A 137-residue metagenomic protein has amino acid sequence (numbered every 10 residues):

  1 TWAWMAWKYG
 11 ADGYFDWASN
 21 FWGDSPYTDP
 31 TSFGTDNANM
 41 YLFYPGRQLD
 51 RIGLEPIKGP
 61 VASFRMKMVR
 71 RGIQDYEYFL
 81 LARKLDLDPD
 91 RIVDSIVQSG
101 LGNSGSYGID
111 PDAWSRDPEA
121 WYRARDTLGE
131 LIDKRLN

Functional and structural regions predicted by a protein language model:
T1-P26: Catalytic-core regions of glycoside hydrolase
A11-D12, P26-N137: Catalytic domains of carbohydrate-active enzymes that cleave complex glycans
